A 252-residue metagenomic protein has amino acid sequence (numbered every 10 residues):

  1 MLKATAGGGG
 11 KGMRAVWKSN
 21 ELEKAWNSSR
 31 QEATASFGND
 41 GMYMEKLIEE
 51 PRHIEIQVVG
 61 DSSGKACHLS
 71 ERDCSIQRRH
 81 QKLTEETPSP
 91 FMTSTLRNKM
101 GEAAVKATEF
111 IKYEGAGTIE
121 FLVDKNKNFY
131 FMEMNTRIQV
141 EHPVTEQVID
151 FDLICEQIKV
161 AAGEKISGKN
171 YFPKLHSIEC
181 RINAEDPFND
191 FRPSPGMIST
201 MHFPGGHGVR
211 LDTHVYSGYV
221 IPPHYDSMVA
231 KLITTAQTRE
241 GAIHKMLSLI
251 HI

Functional and structural regions predicted by a protein language model:
K3: Non-catalytic, regulatory and substrate/membrane-recognition segments associated with hydrolase enzymes
A6: Functionally critical, cavity-lining and gating residues within the transmembrane helices of 12-TM secondary
G9, V16-I250: ATP-dependent carboxylate activation and anion-phosphoryl transfer catalytic cores that bind Mg-ATP to form
